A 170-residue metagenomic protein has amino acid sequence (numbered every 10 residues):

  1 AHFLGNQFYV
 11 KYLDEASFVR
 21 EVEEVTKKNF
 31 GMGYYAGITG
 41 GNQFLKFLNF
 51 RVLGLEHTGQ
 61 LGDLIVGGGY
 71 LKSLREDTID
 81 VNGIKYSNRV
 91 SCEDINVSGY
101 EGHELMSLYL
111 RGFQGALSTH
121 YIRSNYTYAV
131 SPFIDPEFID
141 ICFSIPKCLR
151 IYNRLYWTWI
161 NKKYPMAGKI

Functional and structural regions predicted by a protein language model:
A1-K169: ATP-dependent adenylate-handling active sites, centered on carboxylate activation for C-N bond formation
